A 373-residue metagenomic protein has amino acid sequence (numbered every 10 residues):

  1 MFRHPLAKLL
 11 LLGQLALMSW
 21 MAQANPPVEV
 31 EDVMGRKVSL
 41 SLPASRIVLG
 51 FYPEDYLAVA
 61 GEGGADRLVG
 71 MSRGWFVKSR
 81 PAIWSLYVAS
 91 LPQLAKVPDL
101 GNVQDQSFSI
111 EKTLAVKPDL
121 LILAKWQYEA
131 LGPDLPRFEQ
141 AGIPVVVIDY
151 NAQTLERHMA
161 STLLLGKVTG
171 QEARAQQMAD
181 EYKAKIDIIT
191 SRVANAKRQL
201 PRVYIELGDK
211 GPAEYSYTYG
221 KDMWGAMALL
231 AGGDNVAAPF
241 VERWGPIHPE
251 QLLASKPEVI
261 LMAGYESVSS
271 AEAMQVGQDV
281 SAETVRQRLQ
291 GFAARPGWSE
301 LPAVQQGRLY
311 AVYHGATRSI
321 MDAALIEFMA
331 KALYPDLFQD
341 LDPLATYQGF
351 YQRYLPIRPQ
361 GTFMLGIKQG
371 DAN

Functional and structural regions predicted by a protein language model:
K8-S19: Bacterial N-terminal signal peptides
A22-V59, A173-E206, F338-N373: Bacterial Sec-exported substrate-binding components of ABC uptake systems
V33-G35, V97-S109, F240-H248: Short helix-initiation/N-cap motifs at beta->coil->alpha
L49-G50, D55-A115, L120-Q127, D134: A short, structured surface patch at a secondary-structure boundary
F76-A82, Q127-P133, I148-S161, A196-M223: Extracytoplasmic ligand-binding site segments that recognize negatively charged/polar headgroups
G101, Q153-K167, Q176, D180 (+2 more regions): Structured C-terminal subdomain patch of bacterial secreted/periplasmic proteins
S216-R243: Alpha-helical, coiled-coil/dimerization segments enriched in small aliphatic residues
V236-E250, K256-V280: Pocket-lining segment of extracytoplasmic ligand-binding domains
